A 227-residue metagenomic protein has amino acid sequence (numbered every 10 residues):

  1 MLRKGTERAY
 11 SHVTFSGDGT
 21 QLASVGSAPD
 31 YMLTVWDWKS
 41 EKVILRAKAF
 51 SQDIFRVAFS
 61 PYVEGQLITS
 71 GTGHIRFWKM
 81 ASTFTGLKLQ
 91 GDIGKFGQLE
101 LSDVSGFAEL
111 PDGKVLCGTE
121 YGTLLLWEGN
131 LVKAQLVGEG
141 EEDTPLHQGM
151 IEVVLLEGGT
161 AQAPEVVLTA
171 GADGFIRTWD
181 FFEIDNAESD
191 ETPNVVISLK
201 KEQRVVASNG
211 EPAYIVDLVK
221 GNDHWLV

Functional and structural regions predicted by a protein language model:
M1-D37, Q52: Tandem repeat protein-protein interaction scaffolds, dominated by ankyrin-repeat arrays but also generalizing to other
M1-G5, V43-A49, K88-Q98, A134-L146 (+1 more regions): Short C-terminal beta-strands that terminate individual repeats in beta-propeller domains, predominantly WD40 blades
E7-F15, Q52-F59, L99-E109, Q148-G159 (+1 more regions): Canonical WD40 repeat/beta-propeller blade segments in eukaryotic WD-repeat proteins
L22, Q66-L67, V115, V167 (+1 more regions): Hydrophobic beta-strand positions that form the internal "hydrophobic ladder" of WD40/Gbeta-like beta-propeller blades
V25-P29, S70-T72, G118-Y121, A170-D173: Conserved strand-to-loop turn within each blade of WD40 beta-propeller repeats
Y31-L33, G65, G73, G122 (+4 more regions): Repetitive beta-architecture junctions, highlighting loop-to-beta-strand starts across blade-like repeats
L33-D37, V57, R76-A81, L124-E128 (+1 more regions): WD40-repeat beta-propellers
K79-G86, N130-A134, D180-D190: Short loop/turn segments immediately following beta-strands, especially the blade-tip and inter-blade linker loops
